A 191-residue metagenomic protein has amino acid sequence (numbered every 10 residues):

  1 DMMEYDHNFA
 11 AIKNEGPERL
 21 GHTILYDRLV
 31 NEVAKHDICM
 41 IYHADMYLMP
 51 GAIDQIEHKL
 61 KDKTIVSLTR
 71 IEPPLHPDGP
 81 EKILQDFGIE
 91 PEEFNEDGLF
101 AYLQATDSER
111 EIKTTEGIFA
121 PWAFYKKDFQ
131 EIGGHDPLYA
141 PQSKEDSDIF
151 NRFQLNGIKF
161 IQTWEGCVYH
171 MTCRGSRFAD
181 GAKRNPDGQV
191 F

Functional and structural regions predicted by a protein language model:
D1-G16: Acidic donor-binding segment of Leloir-type glycosyltransferases
G16-V33: Glycine-rich, basic loop-to-helix element that forms the pyrophosphate-binding segment of sugar-nucleotide handling
P17, D45-Y47, I71-P74, F129 (+2 more regions): Short, solvent-exposed loop/turn segments at secondary-structure junctions
I24, R28, K127, D148: Active-site phosphate/pyrophosphate-handling residues
H36-Y47: Short beta-strand-to-loop acidic/aromatic patch adjacent to the donor-nucleotide binding site
I38, K63-I65, F160-I161: Short, Asp-centered acidic motifs that coordinate Mg2+ and/or phosphate in catalytic or ligand-binding sites
M49-P137: Conserved catalytic core of nucleotide-sugar-dependent glycosyltransferases
R110-I118, L138-F191: C-terminal catalytic/acceptor-binding lobe
